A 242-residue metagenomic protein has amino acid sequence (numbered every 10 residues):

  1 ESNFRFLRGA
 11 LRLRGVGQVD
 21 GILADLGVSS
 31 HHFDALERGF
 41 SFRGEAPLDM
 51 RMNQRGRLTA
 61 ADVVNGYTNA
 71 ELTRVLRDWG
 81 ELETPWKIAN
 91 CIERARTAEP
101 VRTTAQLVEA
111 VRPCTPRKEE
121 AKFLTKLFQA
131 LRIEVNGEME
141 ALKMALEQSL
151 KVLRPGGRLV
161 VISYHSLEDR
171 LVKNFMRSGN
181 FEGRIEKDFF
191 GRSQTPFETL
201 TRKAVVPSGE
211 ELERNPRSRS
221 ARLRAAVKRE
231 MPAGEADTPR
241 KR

Functional and structural regions predicted by a protein language model:
E1-R242: S-adenosyl-L-methionine-dependent methyltransferase catalytic core, i.e., the SAM/SAH-binding region
